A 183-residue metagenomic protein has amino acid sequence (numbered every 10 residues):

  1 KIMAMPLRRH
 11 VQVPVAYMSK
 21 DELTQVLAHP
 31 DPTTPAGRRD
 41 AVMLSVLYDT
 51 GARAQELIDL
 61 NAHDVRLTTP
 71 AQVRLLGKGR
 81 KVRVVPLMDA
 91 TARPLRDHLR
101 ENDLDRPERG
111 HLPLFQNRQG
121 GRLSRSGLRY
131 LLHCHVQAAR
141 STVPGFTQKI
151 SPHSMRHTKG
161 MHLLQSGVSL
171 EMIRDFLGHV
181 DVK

Functional and structural regions predicted by a protein language model:
K1-K183: Conserved catalytic core of the tyrosine transesterase superfamily
